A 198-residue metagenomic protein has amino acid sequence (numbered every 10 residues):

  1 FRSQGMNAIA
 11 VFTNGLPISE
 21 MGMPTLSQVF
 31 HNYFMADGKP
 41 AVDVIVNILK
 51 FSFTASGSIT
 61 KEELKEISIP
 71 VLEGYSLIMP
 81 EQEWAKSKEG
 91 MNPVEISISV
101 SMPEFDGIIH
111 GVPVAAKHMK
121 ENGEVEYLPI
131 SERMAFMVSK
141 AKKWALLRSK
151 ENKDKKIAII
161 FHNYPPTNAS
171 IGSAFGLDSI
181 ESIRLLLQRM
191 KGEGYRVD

Functional and structural regions predicted by a protein language model:
R2-D198: An N-terminal assembly and electron-transfer interface module characteristic of large anaerobic redox and radical
